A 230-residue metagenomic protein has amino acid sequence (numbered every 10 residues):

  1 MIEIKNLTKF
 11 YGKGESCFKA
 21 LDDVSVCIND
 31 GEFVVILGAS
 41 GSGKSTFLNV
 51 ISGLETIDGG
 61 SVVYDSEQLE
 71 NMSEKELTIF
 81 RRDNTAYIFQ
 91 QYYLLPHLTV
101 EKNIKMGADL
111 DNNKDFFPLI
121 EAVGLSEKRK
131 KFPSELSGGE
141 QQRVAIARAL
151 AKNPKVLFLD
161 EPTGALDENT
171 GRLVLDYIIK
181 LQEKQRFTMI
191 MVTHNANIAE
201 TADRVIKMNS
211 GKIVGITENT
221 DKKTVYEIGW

Functional and structural regions predicted by a protein language model:
I2-A202, K207-M208: ABC family nucleotide-binding domain
K212-W230: Conserved beta-strand-loop-alpha-helix hinge in the C-terminal portion of ABC ATPase nucleotide-binding domains
